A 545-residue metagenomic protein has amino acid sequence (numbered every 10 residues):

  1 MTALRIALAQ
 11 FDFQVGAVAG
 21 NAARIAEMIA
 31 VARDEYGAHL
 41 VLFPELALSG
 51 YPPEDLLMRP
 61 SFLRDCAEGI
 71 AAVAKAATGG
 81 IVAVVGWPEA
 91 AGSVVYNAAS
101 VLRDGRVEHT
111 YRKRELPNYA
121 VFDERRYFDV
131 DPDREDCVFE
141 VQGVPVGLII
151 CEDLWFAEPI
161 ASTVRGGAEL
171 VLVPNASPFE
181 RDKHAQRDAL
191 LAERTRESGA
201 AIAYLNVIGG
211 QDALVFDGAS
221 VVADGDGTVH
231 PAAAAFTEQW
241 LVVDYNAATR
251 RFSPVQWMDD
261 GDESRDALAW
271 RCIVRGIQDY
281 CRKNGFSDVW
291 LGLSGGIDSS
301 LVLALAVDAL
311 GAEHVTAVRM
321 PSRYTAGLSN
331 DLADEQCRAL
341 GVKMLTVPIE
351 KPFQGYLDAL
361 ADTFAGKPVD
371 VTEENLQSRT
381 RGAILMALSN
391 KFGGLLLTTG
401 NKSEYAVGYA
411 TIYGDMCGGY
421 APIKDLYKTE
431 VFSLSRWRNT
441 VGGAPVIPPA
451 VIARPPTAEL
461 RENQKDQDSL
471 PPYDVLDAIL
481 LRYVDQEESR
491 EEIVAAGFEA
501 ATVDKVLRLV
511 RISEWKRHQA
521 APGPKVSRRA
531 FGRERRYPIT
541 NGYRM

Functional and structural regions predicted by a protein language model:
M1-G292, L303-A312, R319, M344: Enzyme catalytic cores with a strong preference for nitrogen-chemistry domains
N21, G199, G225, T249 (+2 more regions): ATP/NTP-dependent adenylation/nucleotidyl-transfer catalytic domains that generate, transfer, or process NMP-activated
